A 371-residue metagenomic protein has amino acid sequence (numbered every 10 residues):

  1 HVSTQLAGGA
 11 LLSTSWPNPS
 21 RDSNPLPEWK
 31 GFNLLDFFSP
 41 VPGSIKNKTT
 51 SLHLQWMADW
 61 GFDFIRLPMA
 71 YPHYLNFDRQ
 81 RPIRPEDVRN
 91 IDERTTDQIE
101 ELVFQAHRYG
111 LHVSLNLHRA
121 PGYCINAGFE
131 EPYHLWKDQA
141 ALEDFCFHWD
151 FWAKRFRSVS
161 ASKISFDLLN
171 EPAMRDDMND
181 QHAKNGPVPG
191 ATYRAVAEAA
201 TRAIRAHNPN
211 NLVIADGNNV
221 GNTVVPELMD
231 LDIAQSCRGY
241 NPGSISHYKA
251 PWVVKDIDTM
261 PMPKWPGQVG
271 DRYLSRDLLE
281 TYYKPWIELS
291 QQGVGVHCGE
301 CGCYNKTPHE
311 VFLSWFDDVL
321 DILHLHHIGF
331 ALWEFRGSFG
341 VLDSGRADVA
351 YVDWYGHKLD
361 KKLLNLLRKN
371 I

Functional and structural regions predicted by a protein language model:
H1-S15: N-terminal export signals
L34-T49, D78-I91, K137, S244-L278 (+1 more regions): Acidic/histidine-rich helix-loop elements that form or flank divalent-metal/phosphate-binding sites at the catalytic
V41, H73-T95, P121-A140, M174-N185 (+2 more regions): Surface-exposed, active-site-proximal loop segments in enzymatic domains
G43-A58, F145, L279-W286, F316: Short, acidic/polar
T49-P72, W286-L289, H326-G329: Catalytic domains of carbohydrate-active enzymes, especially glycoside hydrolases
L54-D63, R84-R119, Y123, A127-D167 (+1 more regions): An active-site-proximal structural segment forming one wall of the substrate-binding cleft that immediately precedes
A127, L135-L274, E280-Y304, L325-A331: Active-site region of glycoside hydrolase catalytic domains
P308-I371: Aromatic-rich peripheral "rim/lid" segments of glycoside hydrolase catalytic domains that contact and position glycan
